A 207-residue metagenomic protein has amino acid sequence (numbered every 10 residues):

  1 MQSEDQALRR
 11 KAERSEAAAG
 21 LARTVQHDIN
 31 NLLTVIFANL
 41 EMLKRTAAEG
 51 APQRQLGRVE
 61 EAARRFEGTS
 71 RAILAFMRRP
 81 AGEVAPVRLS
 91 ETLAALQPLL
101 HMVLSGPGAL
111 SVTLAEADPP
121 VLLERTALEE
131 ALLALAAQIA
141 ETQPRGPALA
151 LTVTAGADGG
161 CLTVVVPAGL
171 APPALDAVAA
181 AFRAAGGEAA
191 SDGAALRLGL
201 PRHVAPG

Functional and structural regions predicted by a protein language model:
M1-A17, H203-G207: Conserved signal-transmission helix
S3-R10, G20-L21, I29-R65, V84: Histidine phosphotransfer helical core of two-component systems
G20-A22, I29-N31, R125-P147, D176-A177 (+1 more regions): Conserved ATP-binding N-box helix of the HATPase_c
Q53-G106: Conserved DHp (HisKA) dimerization/phosphotransfer helix of two-component histidine kinases, i.e., the long coiled-coil
A85, A117, E124, L128: Conserved ATP-binding motifs of the histidine kinase catalytic
P107-P119, G156: Conserved catalytic submotifs in the C-terminal HATPase_c
G146-G159, V165: Short beta-strand/loop element within the Bergerat-fold HATPase_c
R183-G207: C-terminal end segment of the histidine kinase catalytic
